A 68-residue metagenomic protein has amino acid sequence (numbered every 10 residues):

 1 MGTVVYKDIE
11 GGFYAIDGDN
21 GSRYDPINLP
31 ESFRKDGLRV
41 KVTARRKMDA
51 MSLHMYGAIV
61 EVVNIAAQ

Functional and structural regions predicted by a protein language model:
M1-E10, A44, A66: Structural detector for short beta-strands of small beta-barrel domains
D8-E10, S22, M48-A50, Q68: Residues that cap or initiate secondary-structure elements
G11-F13, R39: Exposed beta-strand and adjacent loop surfaces of beta-rich binding modules that mediate intermolecular recognition
Y14-D19: Short, acidic/hydrophobic/Gly-rich beta-strand patch recurrent on exposed beta strands that often constitutes part
G21-R34: Beta-strand/loop nucleic-acid-binding surfaces
S32-L38, Q68: A short, structured loop/turn motif at beta-sheet edges
G37-M51: Flexible glycine-rich surface loops and low-complexity tracts that mediate binding to linear polymers
A50-Q68: OB-fold/S1-family single-stranded nucleic acid-binding modules
